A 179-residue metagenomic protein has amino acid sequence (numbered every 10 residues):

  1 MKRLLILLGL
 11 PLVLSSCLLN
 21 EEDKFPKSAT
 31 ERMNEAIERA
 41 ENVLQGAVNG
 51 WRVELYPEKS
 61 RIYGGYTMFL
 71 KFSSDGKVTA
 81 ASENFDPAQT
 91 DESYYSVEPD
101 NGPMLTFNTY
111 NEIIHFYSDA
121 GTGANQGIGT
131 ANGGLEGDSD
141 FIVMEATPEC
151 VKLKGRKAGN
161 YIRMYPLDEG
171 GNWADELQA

Functional and structural regions predicted by a protein language model:
K2-L7: Sec-dependent signal peptide recognition, specifically the positively charged N-region followed immediately by
V13-S16: C-terminal motif of bacterial Sec signal peptides marking the signal peptidase cleavage site
L18-M104, A158, G170-A179: Acidic/polar, low-complexity intrinsically disordered N-terminal segments immediately downstream of a Sec signal
F69-F72, V97, A131-L135, S139-A146 (+1 more regions): A structural signal for short, hydrophobic beta-strand segments that form beta-sheets in beta-rich/all-beta domains
A81-D138: Contiguous, well-ordered beta-strand patches that form the walls/edges of small beta-barrel/beta-sandwich domains
F141-A179: Surface-exposed beta-loop interaction hotspot
